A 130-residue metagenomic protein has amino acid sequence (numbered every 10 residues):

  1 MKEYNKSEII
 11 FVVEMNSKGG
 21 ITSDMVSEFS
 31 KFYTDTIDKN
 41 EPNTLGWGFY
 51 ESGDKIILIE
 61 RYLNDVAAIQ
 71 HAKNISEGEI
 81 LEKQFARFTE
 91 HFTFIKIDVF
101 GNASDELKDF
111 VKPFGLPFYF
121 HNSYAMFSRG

Functional and structural regions predicted by a protein language model:
M1-I56, L63-K73, E90-G130: Short S/T/G/P-rich N-terminal loop/turn motif that feeds into the first structured element of a domain
I59-E60, Q84: A short gly/proline-enriched turn/hairpin at secondary-structure junctions
E79-R87: A short, acidic, amphipathic alpha-helical segment used as a generic capping/interface helix at domain edges
